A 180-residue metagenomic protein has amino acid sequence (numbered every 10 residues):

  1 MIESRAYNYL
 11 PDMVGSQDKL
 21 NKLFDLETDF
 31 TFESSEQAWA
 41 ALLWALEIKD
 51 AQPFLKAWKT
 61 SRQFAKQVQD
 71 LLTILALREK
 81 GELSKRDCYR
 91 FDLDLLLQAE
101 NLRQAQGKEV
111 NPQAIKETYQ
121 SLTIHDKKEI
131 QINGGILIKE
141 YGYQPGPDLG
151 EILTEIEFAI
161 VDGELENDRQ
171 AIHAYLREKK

Functional and structural regions predicted by a protein language model:
M1-K108: Conserved, hydrophobic alpha-helical core segments of structured domains
Q106-K180: Charged substrate- and nucleic-acid-binding regions of tRNA-handling and nucleotidyl-transfer enzymes, centered on
